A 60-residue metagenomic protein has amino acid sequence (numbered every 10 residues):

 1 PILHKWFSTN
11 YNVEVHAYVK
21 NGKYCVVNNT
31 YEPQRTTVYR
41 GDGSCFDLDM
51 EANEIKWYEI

Functional and structural regions predicted by a protein language model:
P1-I60: A conserved amphipathic helix/loop scaffold that creates a polar/acidic microenvironment used either to coordinate
